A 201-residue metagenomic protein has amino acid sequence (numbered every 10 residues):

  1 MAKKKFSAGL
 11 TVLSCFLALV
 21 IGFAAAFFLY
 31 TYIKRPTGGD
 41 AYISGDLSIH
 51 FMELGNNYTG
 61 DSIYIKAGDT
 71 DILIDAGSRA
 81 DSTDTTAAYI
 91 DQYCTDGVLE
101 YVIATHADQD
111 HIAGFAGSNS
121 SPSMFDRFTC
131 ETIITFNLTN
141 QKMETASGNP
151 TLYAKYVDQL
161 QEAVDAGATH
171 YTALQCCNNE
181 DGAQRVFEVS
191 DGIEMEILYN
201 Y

Functional and structural regions predicted by a protein language model:
M1-A2, Y30-K34, Y101: Long, low-complexity, intrinsically disordered N-terminal extensions of eukaryotic proteins, enriched
A2-L19: N-terminal Sec-pathway targeting helices
C15, Y30-N57, T95, G117-Y201: Flexible, acidic/histidine-containing loops and adjacent segments that form or flank the divalent-metal
F16-V20, D71, Q161: N-terminal hydrophobic or amphipathic segments with adjacent small-residue motifs that include Sec signal peptides
A18-Y30: Hydrophobic alpha-helical membrane-insertion segments, chiefly the h-region of N-terminal signal peptides
G39-G97: Conserved beta-strand hairpin/beta-sheet module of binuclear metal-dependent hydrolase folds, prominently
I65, D75, H106, I133 (+1 more regions): Divalent metal-coordination and catalytic microenvironments
G68-T70, A80-T135, T139: Active-site metal-binding motif and surrounding structural segment of the metallo-beta-lactamase
